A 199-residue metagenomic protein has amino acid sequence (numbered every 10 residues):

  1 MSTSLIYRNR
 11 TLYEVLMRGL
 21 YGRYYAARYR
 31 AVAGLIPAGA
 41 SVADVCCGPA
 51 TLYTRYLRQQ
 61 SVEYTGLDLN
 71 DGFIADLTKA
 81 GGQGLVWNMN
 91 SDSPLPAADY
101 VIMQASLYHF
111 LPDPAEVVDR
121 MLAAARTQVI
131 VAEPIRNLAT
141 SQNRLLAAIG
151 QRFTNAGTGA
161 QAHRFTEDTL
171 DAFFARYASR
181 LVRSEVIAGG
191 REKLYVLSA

Functional and structural regions predicted by a protein language model:
I6-A26: Class I SAM-dependent methyltransferase Rossmann-like catalytic core, especially the SAM/SAH-binding loop
G22-A38: Conserved alpha-helix/loop element of class I SAM-dependent methyltransferases that forms part of the SAM/SAH-binding
A40-G48: Conserved class I S-adenosyl-L-methionine
P49-S91: Class I SAM-dependent methyltransferase SAM/SAH-binding core
I102: A conserved beta-strand element that flanks and buttresses the S-adenosyl-L-methionine
S106-L107: Hydrophobic adenine-recognition pocket in adenosine-nucleotide-binding enzymes
F110-M121: A short, conserved alpha-helix within the catalytic core of class I
A132-R176, R183-E185: C-terminal alpha-helical "lid/dimerization" subdomain adjacent to the S-adenosyl-L-methionine
